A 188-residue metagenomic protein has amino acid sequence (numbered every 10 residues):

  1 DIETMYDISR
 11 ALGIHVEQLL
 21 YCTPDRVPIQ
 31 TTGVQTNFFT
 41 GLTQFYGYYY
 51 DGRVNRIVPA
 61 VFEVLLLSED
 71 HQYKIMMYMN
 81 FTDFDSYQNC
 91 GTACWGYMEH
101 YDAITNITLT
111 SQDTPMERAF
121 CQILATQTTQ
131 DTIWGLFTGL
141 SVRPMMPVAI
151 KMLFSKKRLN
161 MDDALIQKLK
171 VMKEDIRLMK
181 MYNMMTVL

Functional and structural regions predicted by a protein language model:
D1-I2, R10, D25-P28: Short, solvent-exposed alpha-helical "recognition" segments
E3-Q18: DNA major-groove recognition helix of helix-turn-helix/homeodomain DNA-binding modules
I14, T31-G33, S68: Short amphipathic alpha-helical patches
Y21-L42: Short, charged recognition helix plus adjacent turn of helix-turn-helix-like nucleic-acid-binding domains
F39-L140: Mid-protein regulatory/catalytic core that forms ligand/cofactor-binding pockets and protein-protein interaction
E99-L188: C-terminal regulatory/effector modules of DNA-binding transcriptional regulators
